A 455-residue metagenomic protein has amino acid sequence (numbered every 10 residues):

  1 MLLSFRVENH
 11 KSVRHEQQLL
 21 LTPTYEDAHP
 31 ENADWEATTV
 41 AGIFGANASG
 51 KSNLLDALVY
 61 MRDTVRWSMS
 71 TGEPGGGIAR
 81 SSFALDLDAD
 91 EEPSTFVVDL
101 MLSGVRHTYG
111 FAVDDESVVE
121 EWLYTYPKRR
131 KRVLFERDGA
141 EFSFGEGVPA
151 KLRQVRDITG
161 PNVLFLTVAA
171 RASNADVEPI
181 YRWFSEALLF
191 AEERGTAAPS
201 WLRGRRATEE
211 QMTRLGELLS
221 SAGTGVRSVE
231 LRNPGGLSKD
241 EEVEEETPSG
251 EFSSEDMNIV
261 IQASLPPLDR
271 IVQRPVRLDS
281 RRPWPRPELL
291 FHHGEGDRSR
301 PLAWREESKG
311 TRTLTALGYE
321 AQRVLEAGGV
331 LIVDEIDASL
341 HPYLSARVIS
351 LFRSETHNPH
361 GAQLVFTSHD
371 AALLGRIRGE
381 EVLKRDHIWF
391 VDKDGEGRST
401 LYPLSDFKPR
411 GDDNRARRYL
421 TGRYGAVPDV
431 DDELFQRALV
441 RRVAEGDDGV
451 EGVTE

Functional and structural regions predicted by a protein language model:
M1-R66, R286, L290-R418, A426-V427: Switch/communication elements of ASCE P-loop NTPase nucleotide-binding domains
M1-T39, A187-L331, D406, E455: Conserved NTPase motor "head" modules and their coupling/switch loops across ABC/AAA+ ATPases, GTPases, and GHKL ATPases
R14, E91-P93, G104-R106, D115-V119 (+3 more regions): Coil-to-beta-strand transition motifs
Q18, V97, T108-A112, L134 (+2 more regions): Short, surface-exposed charged micro-motifs
P30-T39, A140-L164, G318-R323, R415-Q436: Short, surface-exposed secondary-structure junctions/capping segments
E36, A41-G42, L55-Y109, D114-V118: Conserved P-loop NTP-binding catalytic core
R106-M257: Electropositive, glycine-dotted interaction segments that contact anionic polymers or phosphate-rich ligands
E246-I271, A321, P403-E455: Acidic, Mg2+-coordinating catalytic modules of nucleic-acid enzymes
